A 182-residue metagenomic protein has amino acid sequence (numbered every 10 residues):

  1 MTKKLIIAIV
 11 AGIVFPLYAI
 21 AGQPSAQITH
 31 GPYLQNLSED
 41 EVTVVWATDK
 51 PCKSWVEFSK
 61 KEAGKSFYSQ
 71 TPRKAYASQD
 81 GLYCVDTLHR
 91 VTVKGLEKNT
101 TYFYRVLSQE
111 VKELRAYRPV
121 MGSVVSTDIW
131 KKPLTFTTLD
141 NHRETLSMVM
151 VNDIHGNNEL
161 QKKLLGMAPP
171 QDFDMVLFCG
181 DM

Functional and structural regions predicted by a protein language model:
M1-L5: Positively charged n-region of N-terminal signal peptides that target proteins for export
I6-I7, S108: Sequence-pattern detector for short linear motifs and compositional/periodic biases rather than a specific fold
A8-Y18: Bacterial N-terminal signal peptides
F15, V106, K163-L164: Single-residue recognition of alpha-helix boundary sites
A19-M150, P169-Q171: Acidic, histidine-bearing metal-coordination/catalytic regions of metal-dependent phosphoesterases
E144-M182: Conserved, compact domain cores that house catalytic/ligand-binding motifs in diverse enzymes and effector modules
